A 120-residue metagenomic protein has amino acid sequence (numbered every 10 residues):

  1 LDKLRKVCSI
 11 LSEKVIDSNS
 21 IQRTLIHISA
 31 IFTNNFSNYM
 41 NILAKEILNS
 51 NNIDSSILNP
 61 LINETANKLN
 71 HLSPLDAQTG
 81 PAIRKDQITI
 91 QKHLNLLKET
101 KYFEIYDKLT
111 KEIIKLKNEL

Functional and structural regions predicted by a protein language model:
L1-N70, K101, K108: Internal alpha-helical scaffold of NAD(P)-dependent oxidoreductase catalytic cores
S56-L120: NAD(P)-dependent Rossmann-like dehydrogenase/reductase catalytic/cofactor-binding core
